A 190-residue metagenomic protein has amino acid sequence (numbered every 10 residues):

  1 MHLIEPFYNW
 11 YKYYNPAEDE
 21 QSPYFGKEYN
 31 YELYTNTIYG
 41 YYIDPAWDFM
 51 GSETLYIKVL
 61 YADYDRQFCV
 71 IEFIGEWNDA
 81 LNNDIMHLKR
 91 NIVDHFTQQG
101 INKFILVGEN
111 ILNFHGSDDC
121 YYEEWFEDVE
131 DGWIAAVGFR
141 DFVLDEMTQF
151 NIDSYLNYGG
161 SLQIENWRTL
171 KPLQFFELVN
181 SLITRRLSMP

Functional and structural regions predicted by a protein language model:
H2-Y56, L60-Y64, C69-P190: Amphipathic, Lys/Arg-enriched alpha-helical "gate/interface" segment within cytosolic domains that mediates
